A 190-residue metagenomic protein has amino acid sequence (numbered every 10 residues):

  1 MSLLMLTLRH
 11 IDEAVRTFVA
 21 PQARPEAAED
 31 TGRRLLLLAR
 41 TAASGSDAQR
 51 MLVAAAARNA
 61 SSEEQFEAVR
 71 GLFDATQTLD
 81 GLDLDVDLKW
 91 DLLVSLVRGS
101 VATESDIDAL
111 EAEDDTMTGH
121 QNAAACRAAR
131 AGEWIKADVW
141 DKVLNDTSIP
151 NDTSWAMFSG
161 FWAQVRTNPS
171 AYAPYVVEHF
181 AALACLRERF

Functional and structural regions predicted by a protein language model:
M1-F190: Long, ordered, helix-rich scaffold segments
